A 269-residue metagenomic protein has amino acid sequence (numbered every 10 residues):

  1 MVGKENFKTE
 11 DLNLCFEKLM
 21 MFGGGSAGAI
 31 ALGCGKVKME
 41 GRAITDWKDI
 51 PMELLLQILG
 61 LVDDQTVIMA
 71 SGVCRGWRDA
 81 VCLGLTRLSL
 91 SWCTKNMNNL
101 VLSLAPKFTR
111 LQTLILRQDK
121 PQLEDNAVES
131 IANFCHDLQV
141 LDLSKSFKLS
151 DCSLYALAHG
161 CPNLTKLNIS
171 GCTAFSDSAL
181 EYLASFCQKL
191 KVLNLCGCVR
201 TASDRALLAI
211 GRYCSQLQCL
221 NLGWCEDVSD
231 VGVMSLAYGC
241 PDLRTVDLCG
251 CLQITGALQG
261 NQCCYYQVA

Functional and structural regions predicted by a protein language model:
M1-D49: CRL adaptor-proximal regions
I50-V62, G76-W77: Short hydrophobic alpha-helical "box" of cullin-RING ligase substrate receptors that recruits the CRL scaffold
V67-L83: Short helix-loop-helix/strand-helix junction enriched in hydrophobic and basic residues
C74, S89-L138: F-box-proximal linker/hinge
L88-L90, L114-R117, L141-L143, L167-I169 (+4 more regions): Conserved hydrophobic beta-strand positions in leucine-rich repeat
T94-L100, K120-N126, F147-C152, T173-S178 (+3 more regions): Short, solvent-exposed loop/turn at the beta-strand->alpha-helix junction within individual leucine-rich repeat
L102-P106, V128-F134, L154-G160, L180-F186 (+3 more regions): A structural signal for leucine-rich repeat
